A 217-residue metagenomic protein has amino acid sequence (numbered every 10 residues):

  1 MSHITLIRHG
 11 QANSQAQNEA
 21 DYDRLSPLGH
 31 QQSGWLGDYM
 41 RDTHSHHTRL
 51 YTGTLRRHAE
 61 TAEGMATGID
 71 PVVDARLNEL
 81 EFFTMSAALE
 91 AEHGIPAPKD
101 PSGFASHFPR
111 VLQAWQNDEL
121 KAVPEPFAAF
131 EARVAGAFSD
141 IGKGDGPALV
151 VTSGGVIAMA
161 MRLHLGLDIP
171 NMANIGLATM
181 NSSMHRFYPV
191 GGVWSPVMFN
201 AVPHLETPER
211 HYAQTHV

Functional and structural regions predicted by a protein language model:
I4, T48, G144-T152: Generic beta-sheet signal
I4-M65, V123-V134: Loop-to-helix element that buttresses phosphate recognition and phosphoryl-transfer chemistry
A12, V156-I157: Short active-site segment of divalent metal-dependent hydrolases/proteases that encodes the spacing between
W35-P109: Phosphate-coordination/substrate-recognition cap region in phosphate-metabolizing enzymes
G53-L55, R76, G146, V150-V156 (+1 more regions): Short, well-ordered beta-to-alpha junction loops that form the rim of enzyme active sites and present histidine/acidic
G64, M159-L163: Active-site signature of alpha/beta-hydrolase-fold catalytic machinery across serine- and Asp/Cys-nucleophile hydrolases
V72, N78-S102, K143-P147, R162-V217: Acidic, low-complexity terminal tails and accessory targeting/binding regions of phosphate-metabolizing enzymes
P109-G144: Internal catalytic-core helix/loop-beta-alpha segment that presents or stabilizes conserved functional determinants
